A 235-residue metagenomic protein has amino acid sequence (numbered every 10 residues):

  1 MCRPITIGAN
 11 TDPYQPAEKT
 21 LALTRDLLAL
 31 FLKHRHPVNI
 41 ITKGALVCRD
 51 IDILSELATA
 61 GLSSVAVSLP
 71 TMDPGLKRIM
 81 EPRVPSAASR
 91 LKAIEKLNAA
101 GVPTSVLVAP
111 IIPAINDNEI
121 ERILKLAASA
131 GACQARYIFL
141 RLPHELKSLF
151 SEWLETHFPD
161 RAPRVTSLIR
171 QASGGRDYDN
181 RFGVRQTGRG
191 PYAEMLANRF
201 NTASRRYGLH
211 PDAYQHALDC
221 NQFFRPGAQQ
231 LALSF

Functional and structural regions predicted by a protein language model:
M1-A66, P70-R78, A87-K92, K96-A99: Conserved Radical SAM active-site core
K19-A22, E81-S89, I115, H157-D160 (+1 more regions): Alpha-helix N-cap and loop-to-helix initiation/capping positions
L30-H36, K92-T104, G175, R199-H210: A structural motif corresponding to the C-terminal end of an alpha-helix and its immediate exit/capping segment
N39, S105, A135-Y137: Short hydrophobic alpha-helical runs that function as membrane-insertion/retention elements
A45-C48, I112-E121: Active-site glycine- and acidic-residue-rich loops that bind and position anionic ligands or nucleotide-like cofactors
A58-L62, P103, A130-C133: Glycine-enriched alpha-helix->loop->beta-strand junction motifs that scaffold or abut catalytic
M72-P74, M80-R83, K96-N116, F139-L142 (+1 more regions): Conserved strand-turn element in the central/C-terminal portion of the radical SAM core barrel that lines
N118-F235: Auxiliary Fe-S-binding modules of radical SAM enzymes
